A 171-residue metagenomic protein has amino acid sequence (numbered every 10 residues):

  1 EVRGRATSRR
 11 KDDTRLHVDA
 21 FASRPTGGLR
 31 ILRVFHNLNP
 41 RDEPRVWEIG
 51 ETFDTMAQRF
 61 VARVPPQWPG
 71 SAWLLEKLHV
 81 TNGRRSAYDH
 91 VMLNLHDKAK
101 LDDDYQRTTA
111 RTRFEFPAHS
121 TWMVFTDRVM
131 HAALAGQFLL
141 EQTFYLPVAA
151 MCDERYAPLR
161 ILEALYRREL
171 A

Functional and structural regions predicted by a protein language model:
E1-A20: Extended, Lys/Arg-enriched charged tracts that mediate electrostatic binding to polyanionic substrates
G4, L38-P44, W122, M130 (+1 more regions): Short loop/turn segments at secondary-structure transitions that flank enzyme active sites
R10, G28-R30, F138: A short, structural micro-pattern
V18, N37, V124-T126: Short His-Asn-centered micro-motif
V18-P25, A132: Catalytic micro-motifs at enzyme active sites that drive phosphoryl/nucleotidyl and oxygen chemistry
G27-R41, E115, P147: Short, conserved beta-strand element in jelly-roll/cupin
E43-T121: Double-stranded beta-helix
K98-A171: Catalytic core of Fe(II)/2-oxoglutarate
